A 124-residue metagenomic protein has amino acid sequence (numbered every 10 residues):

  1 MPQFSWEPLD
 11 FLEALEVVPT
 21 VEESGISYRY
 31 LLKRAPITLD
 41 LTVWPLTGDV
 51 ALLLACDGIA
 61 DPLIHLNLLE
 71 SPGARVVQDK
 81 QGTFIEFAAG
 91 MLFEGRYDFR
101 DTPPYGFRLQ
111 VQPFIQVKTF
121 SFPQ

Functional and structural regions predicted by a protein language model:
M1-Q124: Surface-exposed, interaction-prone regions used to assemble/regulate multi-protein complexes
